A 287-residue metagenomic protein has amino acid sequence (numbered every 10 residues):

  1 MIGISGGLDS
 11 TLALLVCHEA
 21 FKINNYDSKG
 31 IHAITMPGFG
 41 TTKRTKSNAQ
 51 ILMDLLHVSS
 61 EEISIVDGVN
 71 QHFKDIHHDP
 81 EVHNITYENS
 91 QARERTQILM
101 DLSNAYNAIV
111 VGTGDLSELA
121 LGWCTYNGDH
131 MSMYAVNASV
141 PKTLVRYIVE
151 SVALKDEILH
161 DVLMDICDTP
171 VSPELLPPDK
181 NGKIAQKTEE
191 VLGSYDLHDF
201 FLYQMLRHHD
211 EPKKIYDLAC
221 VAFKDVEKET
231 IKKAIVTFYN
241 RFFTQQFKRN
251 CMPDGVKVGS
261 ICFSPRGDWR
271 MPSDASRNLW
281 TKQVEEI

Functional and structural regions predicted by a protein language model:
M1-I287: ATP/NTP-dependent adenylation/nucleotidyl-transfer catalytic domains that generate, transfer, or process NMP-activated
